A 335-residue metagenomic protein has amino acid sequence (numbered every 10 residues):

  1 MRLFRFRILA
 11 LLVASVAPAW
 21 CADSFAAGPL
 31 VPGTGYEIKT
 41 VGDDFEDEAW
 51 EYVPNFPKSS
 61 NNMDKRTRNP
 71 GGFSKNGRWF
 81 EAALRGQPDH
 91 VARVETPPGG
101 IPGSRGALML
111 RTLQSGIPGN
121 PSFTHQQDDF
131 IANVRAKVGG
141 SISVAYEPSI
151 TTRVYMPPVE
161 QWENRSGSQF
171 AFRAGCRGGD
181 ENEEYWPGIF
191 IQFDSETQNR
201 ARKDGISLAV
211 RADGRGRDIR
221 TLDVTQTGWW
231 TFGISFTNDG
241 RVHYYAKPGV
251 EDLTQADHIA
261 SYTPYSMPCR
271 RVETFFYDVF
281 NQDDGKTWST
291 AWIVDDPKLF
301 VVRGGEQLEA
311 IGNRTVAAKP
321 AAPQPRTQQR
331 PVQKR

Functional and structural regions predicted by a protein language model:
M1-R5: N-terminal secretory signal peptides that target proteins for export/translocation
I8-A19: Bacterial N-terminal signal peptides
A22-G214, D218-L222, I259-R335: Low-complexity, Ser/Thr/Pro/Gly-rich disordered linker/stalk regions
Q226-G249: Localized edge beta-strand/strand-to-loop motifs within extracellular or lumenal beta-rich domains
G249-A256: Beta-rich nucleic-acid/ligand-interaction surfaces
